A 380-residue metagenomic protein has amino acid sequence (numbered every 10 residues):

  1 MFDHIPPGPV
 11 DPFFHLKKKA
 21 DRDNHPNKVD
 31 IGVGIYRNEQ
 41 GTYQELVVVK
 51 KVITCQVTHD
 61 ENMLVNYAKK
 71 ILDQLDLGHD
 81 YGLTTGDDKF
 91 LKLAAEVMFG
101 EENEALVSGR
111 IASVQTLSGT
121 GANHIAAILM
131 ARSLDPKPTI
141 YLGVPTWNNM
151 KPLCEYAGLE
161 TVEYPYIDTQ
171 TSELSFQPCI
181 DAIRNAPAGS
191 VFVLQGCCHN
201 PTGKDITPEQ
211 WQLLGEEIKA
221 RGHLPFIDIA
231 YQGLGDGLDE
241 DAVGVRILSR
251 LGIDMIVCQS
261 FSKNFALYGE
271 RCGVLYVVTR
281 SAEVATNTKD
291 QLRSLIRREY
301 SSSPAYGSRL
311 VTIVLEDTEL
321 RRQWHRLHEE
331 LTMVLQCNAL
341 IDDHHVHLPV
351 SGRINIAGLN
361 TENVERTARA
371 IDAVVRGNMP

Functional and structural regions predicted by a protein language model:
M1-T84, R298, P304, S308: N-terminal "arm"/small-domain region of PLP-dependent enzymes with the aminotransferase-like
F14-H25, P136, I253, T279-S302 (+1 more regions): Conserved C-terminal alpha-helix-loop-beta "cap" of PLP-dependent enzymes that closes/shapes the active-site mouth
E39-Q56, V107, T318-N338: Short, intrinsically disordered, charge-balanced linker/junction segments flanking boundaries in proteins
M63-A68, L72-L224, Q232-L234, A242-V245 (+2 more regions): Conserved core of the PLP fold type I
A94, Y276, V311-E316: Helix-loop "lid/cap" segments that line or gate small-molecule binding pockets
A122, G269, G307-L310: Catalytic-loop motifs flanking and including active-site residues across diverse enzymes
D241-N287: Active-site PLP attachment segment
